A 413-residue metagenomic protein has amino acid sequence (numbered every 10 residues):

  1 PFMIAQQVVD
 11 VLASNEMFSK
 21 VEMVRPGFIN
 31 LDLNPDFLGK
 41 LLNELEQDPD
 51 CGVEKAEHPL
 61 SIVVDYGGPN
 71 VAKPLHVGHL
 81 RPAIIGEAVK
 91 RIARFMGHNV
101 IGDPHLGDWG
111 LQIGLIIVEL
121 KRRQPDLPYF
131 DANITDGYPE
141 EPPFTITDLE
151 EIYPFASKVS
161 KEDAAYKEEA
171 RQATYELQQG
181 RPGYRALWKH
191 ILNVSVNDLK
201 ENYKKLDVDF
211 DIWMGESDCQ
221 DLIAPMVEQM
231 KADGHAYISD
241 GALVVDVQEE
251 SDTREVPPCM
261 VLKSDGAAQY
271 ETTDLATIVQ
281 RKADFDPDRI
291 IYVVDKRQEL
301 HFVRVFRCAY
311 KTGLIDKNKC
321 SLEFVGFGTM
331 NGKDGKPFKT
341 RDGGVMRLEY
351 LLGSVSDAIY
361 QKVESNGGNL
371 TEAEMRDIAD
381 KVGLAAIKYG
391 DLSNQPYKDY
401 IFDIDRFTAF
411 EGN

Functional and structural regions predicted by a protein language model:
P1-N413: NTP-dependent nucleotidyl-transfer catalytic core
